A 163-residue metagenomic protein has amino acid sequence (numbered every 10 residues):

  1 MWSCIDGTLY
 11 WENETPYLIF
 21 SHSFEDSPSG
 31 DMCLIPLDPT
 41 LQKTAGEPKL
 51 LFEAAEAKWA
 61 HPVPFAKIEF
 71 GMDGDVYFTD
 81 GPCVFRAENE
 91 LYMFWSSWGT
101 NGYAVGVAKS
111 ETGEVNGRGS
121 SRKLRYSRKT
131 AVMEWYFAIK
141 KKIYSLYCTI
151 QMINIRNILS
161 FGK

Functional and structural regions predicted by a protein language model:
M1-K163: Carbohydrate-active catalytic/glycan-binding domains of CAZyme proteins, especially the secreted or lumenal ectodomains
